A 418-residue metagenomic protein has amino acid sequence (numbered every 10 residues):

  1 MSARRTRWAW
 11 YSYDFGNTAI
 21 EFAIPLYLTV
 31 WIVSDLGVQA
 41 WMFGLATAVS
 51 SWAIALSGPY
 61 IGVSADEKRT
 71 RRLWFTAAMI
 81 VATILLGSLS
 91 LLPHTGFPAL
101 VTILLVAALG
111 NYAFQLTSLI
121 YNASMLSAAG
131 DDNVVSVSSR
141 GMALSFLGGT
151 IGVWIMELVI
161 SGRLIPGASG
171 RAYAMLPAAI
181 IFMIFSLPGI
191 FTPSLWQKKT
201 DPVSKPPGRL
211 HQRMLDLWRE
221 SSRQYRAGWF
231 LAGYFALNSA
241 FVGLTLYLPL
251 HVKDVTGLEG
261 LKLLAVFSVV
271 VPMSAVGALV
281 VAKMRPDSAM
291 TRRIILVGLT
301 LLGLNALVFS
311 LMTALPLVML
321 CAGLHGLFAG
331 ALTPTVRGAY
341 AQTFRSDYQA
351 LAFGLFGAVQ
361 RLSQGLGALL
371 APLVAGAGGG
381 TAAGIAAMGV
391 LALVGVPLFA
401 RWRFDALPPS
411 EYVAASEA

Functional and structural regions predicted by a protein language model:
M1-R5, L195-A232: Juxtamembrane intracellular "pre-TM" segments in multi-pass secondary transporters
M1-S51, A55, R226-G233, L237-T256 (+1 more regions): Helix-loop boundary and gating motifs at the non-cytosolic
L56-T70, G277-M290, A375: Helix-to-loop junctions at the C-terminal end of transmembrane segments in multipass secondary transporters
E67-I80, P286-L299: Cytoplasmic membrane-interface "Motif A"-like loop-to-helix N-cap segments of 12-TM Major Facilitator Superfamily
M79-F97, T300-T313: C-terminal ends and interior cores of transmembrane alpha-helices in multi-pass membrane transporters/permeases
L116-A129, A331-F344: Intracellular juxtamembrane helix-capping segments at the cytosolic ends of symmetry-related transmembrane helices
S138-E157, V359-A368: Glycine-rich segments within core transmembrane alpha-helices of 12-TM secondary carriers
D347-G378: A late C-terminal transmembrane helix in Major Facilitator Superfamily
